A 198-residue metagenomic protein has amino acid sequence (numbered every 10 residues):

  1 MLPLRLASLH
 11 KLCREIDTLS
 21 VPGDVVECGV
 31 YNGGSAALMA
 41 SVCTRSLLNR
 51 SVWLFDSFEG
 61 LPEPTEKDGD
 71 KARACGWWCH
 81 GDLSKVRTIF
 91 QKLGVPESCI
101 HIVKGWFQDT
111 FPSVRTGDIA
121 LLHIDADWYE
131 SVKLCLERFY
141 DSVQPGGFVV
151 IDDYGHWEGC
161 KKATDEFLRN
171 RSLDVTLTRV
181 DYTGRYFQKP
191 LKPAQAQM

Functional and structural regions predicted by a protein language model:
M1-S8: Conserved SAM-binding loop and adjacent beta-strand
P3, R14, L19-M198: S-adenosylmethionine/decaboxylated-SAM
